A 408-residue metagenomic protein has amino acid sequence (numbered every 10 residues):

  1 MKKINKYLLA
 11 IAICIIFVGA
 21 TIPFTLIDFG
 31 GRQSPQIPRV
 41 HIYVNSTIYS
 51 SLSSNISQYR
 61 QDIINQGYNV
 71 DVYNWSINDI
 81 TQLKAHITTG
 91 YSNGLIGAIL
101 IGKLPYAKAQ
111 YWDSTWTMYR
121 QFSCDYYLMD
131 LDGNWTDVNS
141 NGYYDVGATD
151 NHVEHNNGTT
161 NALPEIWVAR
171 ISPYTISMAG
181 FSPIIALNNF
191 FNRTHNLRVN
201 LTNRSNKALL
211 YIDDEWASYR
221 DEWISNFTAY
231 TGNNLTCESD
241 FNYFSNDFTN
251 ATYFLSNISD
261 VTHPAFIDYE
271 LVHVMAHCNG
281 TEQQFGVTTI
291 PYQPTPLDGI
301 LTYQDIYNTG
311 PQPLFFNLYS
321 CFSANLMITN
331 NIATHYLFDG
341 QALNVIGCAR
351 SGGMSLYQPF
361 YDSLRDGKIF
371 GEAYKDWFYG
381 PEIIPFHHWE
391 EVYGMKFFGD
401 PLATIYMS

Functional and structural regions predicted by a protein language model:
M1-K6: Positively charged n-region of N-terminal signal peptides that target proteins for export
L8-I11: Sec-dependent bacterial lipoprotein signal peptides
I13-F17: Hydrophobic core
V18-T25: Hydrophobic alpha-helical membrane-insertion segments, chiefly the h-region of N-terminal signal peptides
D28-S408: Cysteine-dependent hydrolase recognition
